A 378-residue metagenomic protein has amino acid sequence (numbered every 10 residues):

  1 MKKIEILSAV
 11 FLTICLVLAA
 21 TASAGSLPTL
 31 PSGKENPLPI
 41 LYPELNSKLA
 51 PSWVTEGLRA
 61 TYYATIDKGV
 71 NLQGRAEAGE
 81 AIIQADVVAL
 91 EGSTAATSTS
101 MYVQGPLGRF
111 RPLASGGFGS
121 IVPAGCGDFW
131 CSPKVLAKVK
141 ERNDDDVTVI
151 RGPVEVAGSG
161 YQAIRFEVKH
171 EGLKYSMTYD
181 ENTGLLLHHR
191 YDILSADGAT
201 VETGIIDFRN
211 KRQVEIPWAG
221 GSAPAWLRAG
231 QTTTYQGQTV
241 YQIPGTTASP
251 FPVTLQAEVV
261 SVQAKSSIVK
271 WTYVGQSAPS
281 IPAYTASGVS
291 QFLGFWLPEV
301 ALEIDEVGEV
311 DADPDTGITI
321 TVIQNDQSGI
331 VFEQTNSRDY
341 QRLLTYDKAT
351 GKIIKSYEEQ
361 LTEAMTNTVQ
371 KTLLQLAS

Functional and structural regions predicted by a protein language model:
M1-K2: N-terminal secretory signal peptides that target proteins for export/translocation
E5-A20, A24: Sec-dependent N-terminal signal peptides
I6, T21, L30, A96-S98 (+3 more regions): Intrinsically disordered, low-complexity segments
V10-L12, E35, F129-W130, F208-N210 (+3 more regions): Low-complexity, intrinsically disordered regions enriched in charged/polar residues
L27-P112, V135-P282, L302-S378: Acidic, serine/threonine-rich low-complexity disordered tracts
L107-V135, S280-A301: Intrinsically disordered, low-complexity, charged/polar segments
